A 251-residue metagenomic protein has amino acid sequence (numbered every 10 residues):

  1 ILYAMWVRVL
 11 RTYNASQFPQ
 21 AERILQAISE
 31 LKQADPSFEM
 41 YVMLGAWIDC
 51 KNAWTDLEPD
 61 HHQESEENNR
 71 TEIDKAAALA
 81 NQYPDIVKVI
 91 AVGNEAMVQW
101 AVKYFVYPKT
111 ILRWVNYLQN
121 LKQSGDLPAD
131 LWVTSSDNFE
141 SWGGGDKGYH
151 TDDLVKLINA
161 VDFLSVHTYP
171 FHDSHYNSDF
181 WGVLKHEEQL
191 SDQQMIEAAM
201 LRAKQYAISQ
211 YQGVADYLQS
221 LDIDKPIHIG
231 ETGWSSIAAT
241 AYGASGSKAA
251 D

Functional and structural regions predicted by a protein language model:
I1-F18: Catalytic domains of carbohydrate-active enzymes, especially glycoside hydrolases
I1-Y3, N68-A80, G144-L154, A250-D251: Short, acidic/polar
A15, Q20-L131: Substrate-binding cleft of extracellular glycoside hydrolase catalytic domains
C50, V92, A241-A250: Active-site-proximal helices and loops of the catalytic beta/alpha 8
N68, M97, K103-G246: Noncatalytic carbohydrate-binding groove/subsite architecture in carbohydrate-active enzymes
